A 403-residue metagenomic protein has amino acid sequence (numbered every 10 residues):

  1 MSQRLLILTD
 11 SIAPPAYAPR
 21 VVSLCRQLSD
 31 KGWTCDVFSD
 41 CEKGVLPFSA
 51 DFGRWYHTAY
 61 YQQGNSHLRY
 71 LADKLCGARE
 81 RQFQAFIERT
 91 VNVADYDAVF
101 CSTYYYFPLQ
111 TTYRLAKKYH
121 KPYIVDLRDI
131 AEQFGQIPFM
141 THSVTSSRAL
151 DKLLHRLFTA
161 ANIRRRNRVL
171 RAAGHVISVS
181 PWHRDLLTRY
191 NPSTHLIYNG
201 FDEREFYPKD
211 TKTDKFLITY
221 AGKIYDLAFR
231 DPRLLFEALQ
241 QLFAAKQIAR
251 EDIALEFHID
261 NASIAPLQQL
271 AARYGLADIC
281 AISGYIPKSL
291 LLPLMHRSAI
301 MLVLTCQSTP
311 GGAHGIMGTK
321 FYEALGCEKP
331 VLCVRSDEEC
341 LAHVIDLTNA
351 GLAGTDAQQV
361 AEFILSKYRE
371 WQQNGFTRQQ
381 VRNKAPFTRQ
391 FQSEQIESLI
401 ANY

Functional and structural regions predicted by a protein language model:
M1-A59: N-terminal subdomain of nucleotide-sugar transferases
L6, D210-P232, F236-L239: Conserved donor-binding/catalytic core segment of Leloir-type glycosyltransferases
R26, F107, R114-K118, A131-F134 (+1 more regions): Membrane-proximal helix-turn-helix segments that form the acceptor-binding/catalytic region of lipid-linked
I87-P108, H120-R128: Short N-terminal targeting/anchoring amphipathic segment
G174, M295-H314: Acidic donor-binding loop of glycosyltransferase active sites
V179-W182, G200: Carbohydrate-associated surface elements
D252, I259, I264-L292: Nucleotide-activated donor-binding/catalytic signature segment of Leloir-type glycosyltransferases, i.e., the conserved
T355-A361, R369-N402: A charged, aromatic-enriched C-terminal amphipathic alpha-helix characteristic of glycosyltransferases across folds
